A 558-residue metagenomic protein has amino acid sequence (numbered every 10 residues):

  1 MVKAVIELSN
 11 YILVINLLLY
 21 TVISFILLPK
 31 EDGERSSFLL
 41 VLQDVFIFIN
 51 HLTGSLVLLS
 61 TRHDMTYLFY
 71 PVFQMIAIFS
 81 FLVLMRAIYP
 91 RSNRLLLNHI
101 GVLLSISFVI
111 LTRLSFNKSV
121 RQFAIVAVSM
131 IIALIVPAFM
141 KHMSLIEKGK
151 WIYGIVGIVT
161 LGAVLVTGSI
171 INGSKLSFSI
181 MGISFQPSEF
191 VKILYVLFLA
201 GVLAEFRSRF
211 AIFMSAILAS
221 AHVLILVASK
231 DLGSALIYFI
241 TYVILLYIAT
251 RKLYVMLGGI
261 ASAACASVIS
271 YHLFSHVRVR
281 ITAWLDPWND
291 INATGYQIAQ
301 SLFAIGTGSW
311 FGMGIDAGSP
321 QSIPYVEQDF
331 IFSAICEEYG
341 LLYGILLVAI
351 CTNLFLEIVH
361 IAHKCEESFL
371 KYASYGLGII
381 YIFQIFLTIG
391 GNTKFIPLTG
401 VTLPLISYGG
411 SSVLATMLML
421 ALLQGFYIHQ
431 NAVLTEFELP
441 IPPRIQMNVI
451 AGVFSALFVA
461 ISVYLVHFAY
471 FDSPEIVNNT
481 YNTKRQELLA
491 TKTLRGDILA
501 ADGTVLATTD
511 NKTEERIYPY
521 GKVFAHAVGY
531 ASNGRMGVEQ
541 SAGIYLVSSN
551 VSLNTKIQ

Functional and structural regions predicted by a protein language model:
M1-L17: Hydrophobic transmembrane alpha-helical segments in integral membrane proteins
V2-K3, G54-H63, V109-K118, I396 (+1 more regions): Transmembrane helix-loop junctions at the membrane interface of multipass transporters and ion channels
L18-F25, S80-V83, L420-H429: Alpha-helical transmembrane segments
V22-L39: Membrane-interface helix-loop junction between the first two transmembrane segments
D64-T294, S333, E337-G390: Hydrophobic alpha-helical transmembrane segments of multi-pass inner membrane proteins, especially in bacterial systems
P287-Q328, F332, L342-Y343: TM-adjacent membrane-interface loops and short helices in multi-pass inner/ER membrane proteins
T388-G391, F395-F454, V459: A juxtamembrane structural motif centered on a specific transmembrane helix
I428-Q558: Periplasmic/cell-envelope proteins involved in peptidoglycan metabolism and beta-lactam response
